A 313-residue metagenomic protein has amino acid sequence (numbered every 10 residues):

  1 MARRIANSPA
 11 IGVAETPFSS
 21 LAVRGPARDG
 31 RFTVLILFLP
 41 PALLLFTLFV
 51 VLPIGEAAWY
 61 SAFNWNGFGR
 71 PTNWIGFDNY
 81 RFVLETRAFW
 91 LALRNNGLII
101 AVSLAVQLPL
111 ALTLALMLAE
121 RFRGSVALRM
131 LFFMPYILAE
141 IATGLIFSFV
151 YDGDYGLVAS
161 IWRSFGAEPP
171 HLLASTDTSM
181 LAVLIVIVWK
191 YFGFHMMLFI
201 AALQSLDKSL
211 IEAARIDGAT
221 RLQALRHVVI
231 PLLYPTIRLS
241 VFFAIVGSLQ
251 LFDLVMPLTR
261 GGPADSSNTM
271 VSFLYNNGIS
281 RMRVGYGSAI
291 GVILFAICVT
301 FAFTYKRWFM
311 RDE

Functional and structural regions predicted by a protein language model:
M1-D29: Short, Lys/Arg-rich, polar N-terminal cytosolic tail immediately upstream of the first transmembrane signal-anchor
R31-E313: A structural signal for multi-pass alpha-helical bundles of membrane permease subunits that mediate small-molecule
